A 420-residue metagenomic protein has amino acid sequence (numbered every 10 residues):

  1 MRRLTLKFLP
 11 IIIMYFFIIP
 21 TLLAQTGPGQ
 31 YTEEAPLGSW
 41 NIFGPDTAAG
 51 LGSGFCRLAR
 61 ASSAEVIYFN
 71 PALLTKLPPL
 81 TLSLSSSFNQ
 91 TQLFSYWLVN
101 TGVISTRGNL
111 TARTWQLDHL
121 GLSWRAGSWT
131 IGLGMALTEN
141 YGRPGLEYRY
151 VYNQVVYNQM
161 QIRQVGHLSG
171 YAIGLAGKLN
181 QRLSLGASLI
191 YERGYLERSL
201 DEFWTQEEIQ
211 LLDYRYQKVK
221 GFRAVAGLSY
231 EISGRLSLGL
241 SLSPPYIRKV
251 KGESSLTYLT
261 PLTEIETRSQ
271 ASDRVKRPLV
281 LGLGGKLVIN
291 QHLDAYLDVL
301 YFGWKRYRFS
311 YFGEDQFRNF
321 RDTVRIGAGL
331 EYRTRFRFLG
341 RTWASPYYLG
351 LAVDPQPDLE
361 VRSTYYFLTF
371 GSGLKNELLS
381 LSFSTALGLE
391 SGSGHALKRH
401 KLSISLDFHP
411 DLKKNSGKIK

Functional and structural regions predicted by a protein language model:
M1-K7: Positively charged n-region of N-terminal signal peptides that target proteins for export
L9-T21: Bacterial N-terminal signal peptides
M14, Q90-W97, E331-R337, P410: Short regulatory "switch" loops immediately downstream of catalytic or recognition motifs within protein catalytic
Q25-L51, P79, Q116-K420: Outer-membrane beta-barrel porins/channels
A48, A61-F69, L74-L146: Outer-membrane beta-barrel translocator/receptor signature
